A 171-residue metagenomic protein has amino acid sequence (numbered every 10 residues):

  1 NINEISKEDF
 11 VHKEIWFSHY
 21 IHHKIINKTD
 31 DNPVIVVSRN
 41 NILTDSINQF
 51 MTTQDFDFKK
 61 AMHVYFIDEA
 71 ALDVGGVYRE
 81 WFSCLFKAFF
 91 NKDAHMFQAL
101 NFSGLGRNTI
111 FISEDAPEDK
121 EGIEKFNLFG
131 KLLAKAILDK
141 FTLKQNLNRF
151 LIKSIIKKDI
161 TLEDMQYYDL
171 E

Functional and structural regions predicted by a protein language model:
N1-E171: Long, Ser/Thr/Pro/Gly-rich and/or acidic low-complexity regions in intracellular
